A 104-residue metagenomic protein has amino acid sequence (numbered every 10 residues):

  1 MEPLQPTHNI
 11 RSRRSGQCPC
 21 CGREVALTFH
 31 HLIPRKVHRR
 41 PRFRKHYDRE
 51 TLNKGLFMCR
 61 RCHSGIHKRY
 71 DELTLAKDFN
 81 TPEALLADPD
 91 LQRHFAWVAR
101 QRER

Functional and structural regions predicted by a protein language model:
M1-I10, T74-R104: Short, intrinsically disordered terminal segments enriched in charged and Pro/Gly residues
M1-Q17, Y47-N53: Short, charged surface segments at domain edges that flank catalytic/cofactor-binding sites
P3-R11, L32-F43, C59, D71: Residue-level signal for well-ordered alpha-helical segments
P19-G55: Histidine-centered nuclease catalytic patch
E50-T51, M58-R61, A87-R93: Short C-terminal domain-edge/linker segments immediately following a structured domain
G55-L75: Short Cys/His-centered divalent metal-binding micro-motifs
